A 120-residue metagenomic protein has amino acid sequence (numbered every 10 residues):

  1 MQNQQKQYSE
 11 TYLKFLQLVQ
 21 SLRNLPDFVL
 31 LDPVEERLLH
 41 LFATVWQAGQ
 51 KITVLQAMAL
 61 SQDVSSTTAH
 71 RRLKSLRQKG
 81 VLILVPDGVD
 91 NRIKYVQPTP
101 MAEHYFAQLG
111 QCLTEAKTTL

Functional and structural regions predicted by a protein language model:
M1-L30: N-terminal leader segment of winged-helix/HTH proteins
F28-L38: Short helix-coil-helix linker/hinge
L41-V45: Short amphipathic alpha-helical elements of helix-turn-helix/winged-helix folds
A48-L60: Short acidic, hydrophobic short linear motifs in intrinsically disordered regions
S66-T67: Key DNA-contact positions within bacterial/archaeal DNA-binding proteins
H70-K74: Short, hydrophobic-biased segments on the C-terminal half of alpha helices that form "recognition helices"
R77-D87: A short, conserved structural fragment
D87-G110: Short, cationic-aromatic polyanion-contact patches
